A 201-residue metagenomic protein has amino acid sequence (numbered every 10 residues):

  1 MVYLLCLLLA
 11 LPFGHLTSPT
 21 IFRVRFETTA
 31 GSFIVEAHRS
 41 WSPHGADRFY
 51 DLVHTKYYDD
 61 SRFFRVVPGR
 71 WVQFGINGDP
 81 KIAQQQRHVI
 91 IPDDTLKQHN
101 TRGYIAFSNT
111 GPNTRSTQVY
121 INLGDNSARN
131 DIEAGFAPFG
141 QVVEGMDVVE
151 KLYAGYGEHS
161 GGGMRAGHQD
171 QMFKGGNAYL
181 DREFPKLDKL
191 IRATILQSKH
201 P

Functional and structural regions predicted by a protein language model:
M1-L4: Positively charged n-region of N-terminal signal peptides that target proteins for export
C6-P201: Cyclophilin-like peptidyl-prolyl cis-trans isomerases
